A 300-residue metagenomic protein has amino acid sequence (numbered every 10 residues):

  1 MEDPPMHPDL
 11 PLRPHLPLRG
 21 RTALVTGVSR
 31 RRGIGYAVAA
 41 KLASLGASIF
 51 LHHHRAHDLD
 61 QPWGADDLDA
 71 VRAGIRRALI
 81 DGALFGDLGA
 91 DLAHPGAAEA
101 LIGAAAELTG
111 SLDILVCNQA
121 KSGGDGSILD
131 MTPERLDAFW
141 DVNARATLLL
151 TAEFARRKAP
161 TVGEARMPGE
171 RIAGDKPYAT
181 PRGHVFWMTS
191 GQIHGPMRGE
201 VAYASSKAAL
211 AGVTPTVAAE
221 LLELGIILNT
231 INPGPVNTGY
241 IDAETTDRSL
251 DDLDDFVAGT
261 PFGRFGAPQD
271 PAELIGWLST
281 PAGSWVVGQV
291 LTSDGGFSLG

Functional and structural regions predicted by a protein language model:
E2-T109, G123-G126, E134-R135, A243: Short-chain dehydrogenase/reductase
H7-R13, D125, G195, P235-T238 (+3 more regions): Short C-terminal tail/terminal secondary-structure segment of NAD(P)H-dependent dehydrogenase/reductase domains
W63-D69, E99, A120-D137, R156 (+4 more regions): Conserved mid-core segment of classical short-chain dehydrogenase/reductases
L129-L149, F186, L210, F262: Catalytic Tyr-X3-Lys loop
T151-A152, P215: A short, exposed helix-loop element centered on a Lys and neighboring polar residues
A159, G163-A209, T214-E223, P235: Catalytic loop of short-chain dehydrogenase/reductase
H194, L228, N232-A243: Short, flexible catalytic-loop segment of classical short-chain dehydrogenase/reductase
L222, I227, V286-G288: Short, small/polar-rich loop/turn modules that mediate ligand/substrate recognition or access, typified
